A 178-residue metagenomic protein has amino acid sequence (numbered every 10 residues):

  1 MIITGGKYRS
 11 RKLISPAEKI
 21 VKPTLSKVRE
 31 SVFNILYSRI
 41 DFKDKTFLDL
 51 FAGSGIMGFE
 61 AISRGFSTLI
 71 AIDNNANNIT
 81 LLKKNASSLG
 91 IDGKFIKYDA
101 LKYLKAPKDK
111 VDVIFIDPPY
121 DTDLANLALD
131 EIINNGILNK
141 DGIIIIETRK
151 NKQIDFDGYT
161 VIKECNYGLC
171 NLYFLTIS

Functional and structural regions predicted by a protein language model:
M1-S178: Class I S-adenosyl-L-methionine-dependent methyltransferase catalytic core
